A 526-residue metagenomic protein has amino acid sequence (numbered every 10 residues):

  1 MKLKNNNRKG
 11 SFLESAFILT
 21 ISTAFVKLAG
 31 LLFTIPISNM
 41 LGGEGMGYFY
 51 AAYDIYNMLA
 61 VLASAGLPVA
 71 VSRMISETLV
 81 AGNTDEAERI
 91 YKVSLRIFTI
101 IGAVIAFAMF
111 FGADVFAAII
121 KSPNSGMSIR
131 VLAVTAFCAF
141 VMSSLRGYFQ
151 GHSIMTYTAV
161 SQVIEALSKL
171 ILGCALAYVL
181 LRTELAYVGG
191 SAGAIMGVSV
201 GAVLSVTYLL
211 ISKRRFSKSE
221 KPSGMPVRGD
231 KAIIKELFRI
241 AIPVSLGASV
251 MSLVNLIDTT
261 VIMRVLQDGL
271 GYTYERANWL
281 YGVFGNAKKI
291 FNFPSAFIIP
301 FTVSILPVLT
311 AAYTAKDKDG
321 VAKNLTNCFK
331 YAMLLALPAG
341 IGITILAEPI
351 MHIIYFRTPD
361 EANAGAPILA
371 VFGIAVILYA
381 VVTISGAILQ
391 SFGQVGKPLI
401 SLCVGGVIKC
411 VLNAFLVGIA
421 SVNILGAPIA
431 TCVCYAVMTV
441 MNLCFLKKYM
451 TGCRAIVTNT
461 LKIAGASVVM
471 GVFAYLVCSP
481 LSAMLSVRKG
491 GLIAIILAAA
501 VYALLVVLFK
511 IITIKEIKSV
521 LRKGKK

Functional and structural regions predicted by a protein language model:
M1-A29, D85, R89, P226-M251 (+1 more regions): N-terminal membrane topogenesis motif
K2, Y475-K526: Membrane-proximal transmembrane or re-entrant/amphipathic helices at the cytosolic face
S11-S72, A106, F110, T135-A136 (+2 more regions): Signature of the first transmembrane helix
S38-M58, Y187-A192, K235-I240, M263-F291 (+1 more regions): Interfacial/gating helices of multi-pass transporter permease domains
A65-V80, A287, S295-D319: Helix-loop junctions and terminal segments of transmembrane helices in multi-pass membrane transport/translocation
D114-L132, T326, T344-V376: Interfacial segments at transmembrane-helix termini and the short loops linking adjacent helices
F140-Q162, I374-V404: Membrane-interface junctions at transmembrane-helix termini in multi-pass inner-membrane proteins
T156, L167-V206, G396, G406-V440 (+3 more regions): Membrane-interface helix-loop junctions in multi-pass transport and translocation proteins
